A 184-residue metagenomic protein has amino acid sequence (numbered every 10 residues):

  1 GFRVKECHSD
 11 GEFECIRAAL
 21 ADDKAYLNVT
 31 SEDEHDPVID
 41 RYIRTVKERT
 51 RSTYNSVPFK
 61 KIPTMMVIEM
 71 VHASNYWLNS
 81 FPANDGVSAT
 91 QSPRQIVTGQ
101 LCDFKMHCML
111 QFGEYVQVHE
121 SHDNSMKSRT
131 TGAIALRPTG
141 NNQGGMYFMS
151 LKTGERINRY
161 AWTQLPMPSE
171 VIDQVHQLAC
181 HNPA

Functional and structural regions predicted by a protein language model:
G1-A184: Nucleic-acid-interacting cores, centered on viral/eukaryotic replication and modification enzymes
